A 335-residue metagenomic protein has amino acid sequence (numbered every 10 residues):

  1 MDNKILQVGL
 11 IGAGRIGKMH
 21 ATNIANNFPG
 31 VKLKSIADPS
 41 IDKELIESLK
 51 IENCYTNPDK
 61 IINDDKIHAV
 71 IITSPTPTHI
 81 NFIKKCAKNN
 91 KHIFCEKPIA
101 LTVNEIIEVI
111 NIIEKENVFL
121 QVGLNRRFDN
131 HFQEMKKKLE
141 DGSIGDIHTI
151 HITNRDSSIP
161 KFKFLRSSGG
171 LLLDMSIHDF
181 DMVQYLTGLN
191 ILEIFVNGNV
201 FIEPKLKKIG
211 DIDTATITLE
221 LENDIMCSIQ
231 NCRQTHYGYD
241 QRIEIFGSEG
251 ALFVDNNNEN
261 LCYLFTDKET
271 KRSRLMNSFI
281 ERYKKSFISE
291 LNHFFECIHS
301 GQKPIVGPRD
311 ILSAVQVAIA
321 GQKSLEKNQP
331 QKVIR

Functional and structural regions predicted by a protein language model:
M1-I5, A69-S74, I107, E222 (+1 more regions): C-terminal helix-rich "cap/oligomerization" subdomain common to oxidoreductases
M1-L49: N-terminal Rossmann-like dinucleotide-binding module
Q7, V200, K207-D211, E222-S289: NAD(P)-dinucleotide binding in Rossmann-like oxidoreductases
M19, F279-N292, R309, S313: Active-site loop of classical SDR/Rossmann-like NAD(P)-dependent oxidoreductases, centered on the catalytic Tyr-X3-Lys
H20, N53-I112: Beta-loop-alpha module in the N-terminal Rossmann-like domain of NAD(P)-dependent dehydrogenases, especially those
I72, C95, L120-V122, I229 (+1 more regions): Hydrophobic residues in well-ordered beta-strands that form the structural core
A100-K161: A contiguous active-site-proximal alpha/beta segment in oxidoreductase catalytic domains
F162-M226, C232-Y237, R309: Rossmann-like dinucleotide-binding domain that binds NAD(P)(H)
